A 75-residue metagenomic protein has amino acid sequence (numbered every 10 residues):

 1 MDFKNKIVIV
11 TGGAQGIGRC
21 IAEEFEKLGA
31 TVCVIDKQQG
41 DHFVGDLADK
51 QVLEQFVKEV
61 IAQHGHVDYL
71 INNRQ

Functional and structural regions predicted by a protein language model:
D2-C33: Canonical Rossmann dinucleotide-binding motif of NAD(H)/NADP(H)-dependent dehydrogenases/reductases, specifically
G12, I35-Q39, L47: N-terminal Rossmann-fold cofactor-binding loop
D41-H42, E59: Generic anion/oxyanion-binding catalytic loop in active/binding sites
V44-F56: The beta1-alpha1 cofactor-binding region of Rossmann-like NAD(H)/NADP(H)-dependent oxidoreductases
V60-G65: Glycine-rich phosphate-binding loop signature in dinucleotide/nucleotide-binding domains
D68-Y69: Conserved catalytic-site loops of classical short-chain dehydrogenases/reductases
N73-Q75: Conserved NAD(P)H cofactor-binding loop of Rossmann-fold oxidoreductase domains
